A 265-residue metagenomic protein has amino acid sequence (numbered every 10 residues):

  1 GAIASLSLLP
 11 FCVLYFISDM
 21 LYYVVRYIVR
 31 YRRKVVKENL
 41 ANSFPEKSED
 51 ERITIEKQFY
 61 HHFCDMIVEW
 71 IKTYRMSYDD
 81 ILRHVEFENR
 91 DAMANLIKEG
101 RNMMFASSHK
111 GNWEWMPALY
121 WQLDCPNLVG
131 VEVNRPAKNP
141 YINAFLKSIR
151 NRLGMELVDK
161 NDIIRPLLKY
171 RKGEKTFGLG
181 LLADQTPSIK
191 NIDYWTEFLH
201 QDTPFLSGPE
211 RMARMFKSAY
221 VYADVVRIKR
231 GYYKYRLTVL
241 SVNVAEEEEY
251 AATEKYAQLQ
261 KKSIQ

Functional and structural regions predicted by a protein language model:
G1-N112, N143-I149, G154: Membrane-anchoring hydrophobic helices of lipid-metabolizing enzymes
C12, K47, N127-L128, A219: Secondary-structure boundary/capping positions in well-ordered alpha/beta enzyme cores
Y23-V24, D79-D80, M104, V133-N134 (+2 more regions): Short, contiguous strand/loop micro-motifs
I28, M155, A251-K255: Short, surface-exposed alpha-helical recognition segments that flank or form part of ligand/macromolecule-binding
K57, Q122, N161-Q265: Non-catalytic C-terminal accessory region of glycerolipid acyltransferases and related lyso-lipid remodeling enzymes
E99-D162, S188-E197: Catalytic core of membrane glycerolipid acyltransferases/transacylases, capturing the structured, soluble-facing
